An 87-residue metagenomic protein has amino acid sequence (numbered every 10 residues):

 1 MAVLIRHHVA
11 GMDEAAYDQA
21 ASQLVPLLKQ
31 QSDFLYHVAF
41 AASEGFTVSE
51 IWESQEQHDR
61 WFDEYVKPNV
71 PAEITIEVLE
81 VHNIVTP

Functional and structural regions predicted by a protein language model:
M1-S49, E53-P68, E73-P87: Short S/T/G/P-rich N-terminal loop/turn motif that feeds into the first structured element of a domain
